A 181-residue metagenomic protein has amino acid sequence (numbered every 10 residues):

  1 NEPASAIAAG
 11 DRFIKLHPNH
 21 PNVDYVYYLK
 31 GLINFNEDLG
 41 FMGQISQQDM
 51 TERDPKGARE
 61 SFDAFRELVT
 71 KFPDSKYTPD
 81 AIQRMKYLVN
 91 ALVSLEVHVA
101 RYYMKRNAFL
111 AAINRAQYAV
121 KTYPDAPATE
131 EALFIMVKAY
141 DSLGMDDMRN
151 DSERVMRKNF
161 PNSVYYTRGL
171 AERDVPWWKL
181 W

Functional and structural regions predicted by a protein language model:
N1-W181: Acidic, polar-rich low-complexity tracts and alpha-helical solenoid repeat scaffolds
